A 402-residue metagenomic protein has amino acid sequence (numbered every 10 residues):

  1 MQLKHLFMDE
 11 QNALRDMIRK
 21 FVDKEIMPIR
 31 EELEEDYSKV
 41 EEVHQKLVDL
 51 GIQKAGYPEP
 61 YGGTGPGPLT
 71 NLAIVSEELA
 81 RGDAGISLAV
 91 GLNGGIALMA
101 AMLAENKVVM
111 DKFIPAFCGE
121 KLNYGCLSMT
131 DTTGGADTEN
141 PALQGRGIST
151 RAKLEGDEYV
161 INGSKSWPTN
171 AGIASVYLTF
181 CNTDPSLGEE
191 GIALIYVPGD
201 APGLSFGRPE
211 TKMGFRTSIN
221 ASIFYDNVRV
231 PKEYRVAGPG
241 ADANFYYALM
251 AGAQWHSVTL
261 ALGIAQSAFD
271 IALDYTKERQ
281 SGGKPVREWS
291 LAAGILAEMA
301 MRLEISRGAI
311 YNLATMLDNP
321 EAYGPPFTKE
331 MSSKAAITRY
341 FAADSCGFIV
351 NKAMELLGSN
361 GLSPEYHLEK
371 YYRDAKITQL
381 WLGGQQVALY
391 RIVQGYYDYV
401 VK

Functional and structural regions predicted by a protein language model:
L3, F7, T183, S205-E304 (+4 more regions): Glycine-rich beta->alpha junctions and the first turn(s) of the following alpha-helix
L3, I74-V75, L357-K402: Glycine-rich phosphate/cofactor-binding loops in nucleotide/flavin-utilizing enzymes
R30-E35, K277-K284, E304-F341, M354-S359: C-terminal helix-coil-helix/basic helical segment that borders enzyme active sites and/or dimer interfaces and provides
D49-Y124, N170-V176: Internal helix-loop-helix
E120-G135: A short, Trp-centered hydrophobic/proline-enriched beta-strand micro-motif
T150-K153: A structural signal for short hydrophobic beta-strand segments in well-ordered beta-sheet cores
E158, N162-F206: A short core secondary-structure module
S166-G172, A253-S257, I377-G384: Glycine-rich phosphate/pyrophosphate-binding beta-alpha loops
